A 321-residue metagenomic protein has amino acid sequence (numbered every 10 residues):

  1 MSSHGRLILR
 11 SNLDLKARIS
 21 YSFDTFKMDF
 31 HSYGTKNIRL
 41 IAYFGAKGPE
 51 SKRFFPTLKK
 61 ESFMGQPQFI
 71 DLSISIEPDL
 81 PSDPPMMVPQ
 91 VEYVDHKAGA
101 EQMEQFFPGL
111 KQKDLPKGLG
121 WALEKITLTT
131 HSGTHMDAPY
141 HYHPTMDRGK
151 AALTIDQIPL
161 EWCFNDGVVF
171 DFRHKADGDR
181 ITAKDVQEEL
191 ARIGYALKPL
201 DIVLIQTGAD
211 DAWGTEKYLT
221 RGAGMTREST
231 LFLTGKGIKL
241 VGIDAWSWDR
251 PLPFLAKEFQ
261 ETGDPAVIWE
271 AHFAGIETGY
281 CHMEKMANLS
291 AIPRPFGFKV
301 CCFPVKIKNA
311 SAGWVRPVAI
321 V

Functional and structural regions predicted by a protein language model:
G5, G34, G45-G48: Residue-identity detector for glycine
L9, L13-L15, F30-H31, F44: Short hydrophobic targeting helices and cationic amphipathic motifs that mediate membrane/organellar targeting
K36-N37, K60: Polybasic, lysine-rich low-complexity intrinsically disordered segments
Y43, G48, K52-F63: Short, Lys/Arg-enriched N-terminal segments with co-localized hydrophobic residues within the first ~10-30 amino acids
P56-V321: Active-/binding-site microenvironments in catalytic and ligand-binding cores
